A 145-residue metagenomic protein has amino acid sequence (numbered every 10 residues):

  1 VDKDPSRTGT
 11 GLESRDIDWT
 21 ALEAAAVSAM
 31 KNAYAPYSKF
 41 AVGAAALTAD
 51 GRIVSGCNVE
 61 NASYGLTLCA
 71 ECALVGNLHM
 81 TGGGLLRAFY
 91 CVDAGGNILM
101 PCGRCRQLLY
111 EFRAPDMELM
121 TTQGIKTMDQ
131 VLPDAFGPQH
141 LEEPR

Functional and structural regions predicted by a protein language model:
D2-N32, T81-R145: C-terminal binding/interaction regions
A25-S28, A70-L78: Short, well-ordered amphipathic alpha-helical segments that serve as non-catalytic structural scaffolds within diverse
Y34-Y37: Short Gly/Pro-enriched turn/cap motifs at secondary-structure boundaries
K39-T48: Short beta-strand scaffold segments in enzyme catalytic cores
L47-A49, N58-V59: Histidine- and/or cysteine-centered catalytic micro-motif in compact active-site loops
N58-C72: Compact, glycine-rich, soluble single-domain proteins
C69, A73, R104-Q107: Short amphipathic alpha-helical face segments that pack within enzyme cores and frequently flank/anchor catalytic
